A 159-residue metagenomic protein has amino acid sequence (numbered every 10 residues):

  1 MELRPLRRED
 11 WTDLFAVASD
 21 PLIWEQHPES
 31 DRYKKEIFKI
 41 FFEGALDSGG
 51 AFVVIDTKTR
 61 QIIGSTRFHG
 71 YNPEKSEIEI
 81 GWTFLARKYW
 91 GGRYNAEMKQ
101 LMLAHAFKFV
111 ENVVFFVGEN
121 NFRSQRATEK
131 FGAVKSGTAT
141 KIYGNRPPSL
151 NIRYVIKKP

Functional and structural regions predicted by a protein language model:
M1-E43, P159: A short, well-structured alpha-helix characteristic of acyl/acetyltransferase catalytic modules
F42-V53, T57: A short helix-loop-beta-strand connector motif used in the catalytic cores of GNAT acetyltransferases and, in some
V53, Q61-G70, E79: Conserved beta-strand in the GNAT
Y71-I80, Y94: A conserved beta-turn-beta hairpin within the catalytic core of GNAT-like acetyltransferases that forms part
L85, G91-H105, R126, K130: Conserved acetyl-CoA-binding loop-helix of GNAT-fold acetyltransferases
K108-V117: Conserved GNAT acetyl-CoA-binding A-motif
F116, V134-L150: Conserved catalytic-core motifs of GNAT/GCN5-like acyltransferases
N121-G137: Conserved active-site alpha-helix within GNAT-family acetyltransferase domains
